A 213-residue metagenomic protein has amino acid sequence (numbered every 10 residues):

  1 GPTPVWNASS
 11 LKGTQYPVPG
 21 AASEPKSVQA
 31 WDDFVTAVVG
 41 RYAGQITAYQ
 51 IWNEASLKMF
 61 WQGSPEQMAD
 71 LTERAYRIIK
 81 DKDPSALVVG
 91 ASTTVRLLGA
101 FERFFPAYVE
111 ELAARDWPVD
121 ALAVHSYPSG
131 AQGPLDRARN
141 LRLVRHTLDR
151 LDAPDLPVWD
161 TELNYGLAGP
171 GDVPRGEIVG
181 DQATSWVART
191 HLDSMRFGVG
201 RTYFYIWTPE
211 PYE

Functional and structural regions predicted by a protein language model:
G1-V119, A123-S129: Substrate-binding cleft and catalytic face of glycoside hydrolase catalytic domains, especially the flexible beta-alpha
A55, E162-L163: Active-site metal-binding loops of divalent metal-dependent hydrolases
F60-P65, Q132-D136, I178-V179: Short, solvent-exposed loop/turn segments at secondary-structure boundaries
T72-D83, N140-A153: Surface-exposed amphipathic alpha-helices with a cationic face
V88-V89, W159, Y203: Structural detector of well-ordered beta-strand residues that form the stable sheet scaffold of enzyme domains
N164-E213: Aromatic/acidic polysaccharide-binding cleft in carbohydrate-active enzymes
